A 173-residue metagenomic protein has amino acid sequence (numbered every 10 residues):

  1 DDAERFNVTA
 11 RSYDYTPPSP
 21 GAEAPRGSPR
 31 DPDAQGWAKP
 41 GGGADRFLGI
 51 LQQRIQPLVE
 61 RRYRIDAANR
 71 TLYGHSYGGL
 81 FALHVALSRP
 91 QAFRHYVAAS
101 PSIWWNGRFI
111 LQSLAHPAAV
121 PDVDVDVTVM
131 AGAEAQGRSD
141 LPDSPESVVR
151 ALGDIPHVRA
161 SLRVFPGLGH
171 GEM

Functional and structural regions predicted by a protein language model:
D1-M173: Non-catalytic cap/lid and distal C-terminal segments of serine-dependent acyl enzymes
